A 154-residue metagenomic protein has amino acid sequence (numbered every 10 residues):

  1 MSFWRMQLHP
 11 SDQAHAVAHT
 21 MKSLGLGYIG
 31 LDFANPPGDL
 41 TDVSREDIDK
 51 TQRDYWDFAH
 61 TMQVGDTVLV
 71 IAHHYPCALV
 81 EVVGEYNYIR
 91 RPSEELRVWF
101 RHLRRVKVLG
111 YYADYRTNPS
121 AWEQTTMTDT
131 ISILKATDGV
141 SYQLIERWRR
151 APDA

Functional and structural regions predicted by a protein language model:
M1-A59, A151-A154: Compositionally biased, charged N-terminal/linker segments
M1-F3, V64-T67, Y75-C77: Short, surface-exposed beta-edge/turn micro-motifs
M6, V80-E81: GIY-YIG nuclease signature motif recognition
H9-S11, I71-Y75: Short, flexible beta-strand-to-coil junctions
L26-A34, T128-Q143: Short, cationic low-complexity segments
D57-V70: Short coil-to-beta transition motif at edge beta-strands of beta-rich domains
Y75, E81-A136: Aromatic- and Lys/Arg-enriched surface recognition patch
R91-S93, Q143, R147-A151: Extracellular C-terminal loop/segment signatures of secreted glycoproteins
